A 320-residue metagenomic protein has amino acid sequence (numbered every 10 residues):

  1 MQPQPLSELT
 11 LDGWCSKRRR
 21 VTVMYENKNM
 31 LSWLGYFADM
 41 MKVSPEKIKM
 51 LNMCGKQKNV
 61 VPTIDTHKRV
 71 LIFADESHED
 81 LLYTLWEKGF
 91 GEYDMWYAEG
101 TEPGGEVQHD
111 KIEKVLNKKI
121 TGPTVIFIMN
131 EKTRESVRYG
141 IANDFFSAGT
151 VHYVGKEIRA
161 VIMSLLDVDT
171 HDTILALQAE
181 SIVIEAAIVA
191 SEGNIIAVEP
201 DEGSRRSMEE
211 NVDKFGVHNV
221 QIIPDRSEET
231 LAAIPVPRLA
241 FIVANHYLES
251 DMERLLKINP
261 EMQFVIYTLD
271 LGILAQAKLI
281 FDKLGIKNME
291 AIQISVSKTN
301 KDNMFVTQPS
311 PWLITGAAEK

Functional and structural regions predicted by a protein language model:
Q2-C15, R19-D144: Beta-strand/loop-alpha-helix module characteristic of Rossmann-like adenine-cofactor folds
V125-E131, D302-K320: Core SAM-dependent methyltransferase catalytic element
G155-T170: Conserved alpha-helix/loop element of class I SAM-dependent methyltransferases that forms part of the SAM/SAH-binding
H171-E180: Conserved class I S-adenosyl-L-methionine
E180-E192: Conserved SAM-binding loop of SAM-dependent methyltransferases across substrates and taxa, primarily the Class I
N194-E199: Conserved SAM-binding motif I beta-strand of class I
P200-L239: S-adenosyl-L-methionine
L256-S310: C-terminal substrate-binding/active-site "lid" region of AdoMet-derived donor-dependent transferases
